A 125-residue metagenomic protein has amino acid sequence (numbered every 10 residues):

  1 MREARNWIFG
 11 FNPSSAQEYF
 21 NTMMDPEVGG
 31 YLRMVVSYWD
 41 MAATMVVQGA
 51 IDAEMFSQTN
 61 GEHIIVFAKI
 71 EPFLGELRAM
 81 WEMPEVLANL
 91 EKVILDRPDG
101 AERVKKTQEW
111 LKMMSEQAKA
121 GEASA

Functional and structural regions predicted by a protein language model:
M1-A125: Acidic, Ser/Pro/Thr-rich low-complexity regulatory regions and the short amphipathic helical interaction modules they
